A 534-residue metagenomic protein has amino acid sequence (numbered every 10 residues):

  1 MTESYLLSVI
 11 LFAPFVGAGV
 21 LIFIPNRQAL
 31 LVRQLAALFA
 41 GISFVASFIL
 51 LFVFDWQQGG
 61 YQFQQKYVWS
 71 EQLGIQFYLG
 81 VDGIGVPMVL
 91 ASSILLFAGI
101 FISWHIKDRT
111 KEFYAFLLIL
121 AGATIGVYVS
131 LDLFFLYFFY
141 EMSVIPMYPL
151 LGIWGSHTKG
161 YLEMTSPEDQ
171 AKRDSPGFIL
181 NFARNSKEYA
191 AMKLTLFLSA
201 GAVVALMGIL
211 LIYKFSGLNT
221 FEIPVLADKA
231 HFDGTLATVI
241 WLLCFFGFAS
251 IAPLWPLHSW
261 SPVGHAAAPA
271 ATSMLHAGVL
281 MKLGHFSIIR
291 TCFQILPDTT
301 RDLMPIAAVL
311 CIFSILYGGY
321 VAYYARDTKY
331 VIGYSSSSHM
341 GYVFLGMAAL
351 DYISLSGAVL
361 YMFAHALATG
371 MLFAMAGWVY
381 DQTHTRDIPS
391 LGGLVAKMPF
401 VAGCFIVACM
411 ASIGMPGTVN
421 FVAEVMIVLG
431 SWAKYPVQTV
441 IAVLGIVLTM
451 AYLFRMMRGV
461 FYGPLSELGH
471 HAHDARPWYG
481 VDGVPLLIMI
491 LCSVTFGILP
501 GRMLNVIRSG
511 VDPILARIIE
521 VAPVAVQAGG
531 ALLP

Functional and structural regions predicted by a protein language model:
M1-L6, L21-F101, H105-A115, N219-D228 (+1 more regions): Transmembrane helix-loop-helix hairpins at membrane boundaries of multipass inner-membrane proteins
T2-A13, V81-S92, F134-P146, A237-F248 (+2 more regions): Structural signature of hydrophobic alpha-helical transmembrane segments
S8-F23, A37-L50, V89-S103, L120-A121 (+5 more regions): Central hydrophobic cores of alpha-helical transmembrane segments in multi-pass inner-membrane proteins across all
A18-A29, L96-K107, P149-Y161, I251-A266 (+2 more regions): C-terminal ends of transmembrane helices
R27-A29, E112-I119, A123-F232, L236 (+1 more regions): Alpha-helical multi-pass transmembrane bundles of energy-transducing inner-membrane proteins
L30-G41, Y189-S199, M398-A402, Y479-I488: Alpha-helical transmembrane segments and their helix-start/interface "positive-inside/aromatic belt" motifs in integral
F54-Q76, G160-L196, A202-H258, I288-I306 (+5 more regions): Juxtamembrane/interfacial segments at transmembrane-helix boundaries in multi-pass membrane proteins
W255, T369-F373, Q438-D474: Predominantly late transmembrane helices and immediately cytosolic-facing juxtamembrane segments
